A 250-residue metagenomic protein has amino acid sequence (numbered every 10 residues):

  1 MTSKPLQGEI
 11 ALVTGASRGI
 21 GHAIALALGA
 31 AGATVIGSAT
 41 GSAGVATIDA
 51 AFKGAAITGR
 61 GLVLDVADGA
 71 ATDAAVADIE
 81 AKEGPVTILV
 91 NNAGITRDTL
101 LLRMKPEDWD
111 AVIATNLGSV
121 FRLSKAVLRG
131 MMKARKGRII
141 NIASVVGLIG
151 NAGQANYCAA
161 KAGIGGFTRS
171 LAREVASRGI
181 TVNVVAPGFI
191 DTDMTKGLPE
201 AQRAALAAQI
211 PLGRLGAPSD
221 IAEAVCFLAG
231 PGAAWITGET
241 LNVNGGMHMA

Functional and structural regions predicted by a protein language model:
I10, S17-R18: Conserved glycine-rich cofactor-binding loop
A31-T47: Conserved glycine-rich Rossmann-like NAD(P)H-binding loop of the short-chain dehydrogenase/reductase
L100-L101, D108-I113, L206: Substrate-binding pocket helix/loop in short-chain dehydrogenase/reductase
S124, A160, T168: Active-site helix of classical SDR
R129, R173-S177, A234: Alpha-helical segment proximal to the catalytic Tyr-Lys
S144: Residue(s) in the substrate-gating loop at a strand-loop-helix junction that position the organic substrate next
A176, T181, I236-G238, N244: Short, small/polar-rich loop/turn modules that mediate ligand/substrate recognition or access, typified
